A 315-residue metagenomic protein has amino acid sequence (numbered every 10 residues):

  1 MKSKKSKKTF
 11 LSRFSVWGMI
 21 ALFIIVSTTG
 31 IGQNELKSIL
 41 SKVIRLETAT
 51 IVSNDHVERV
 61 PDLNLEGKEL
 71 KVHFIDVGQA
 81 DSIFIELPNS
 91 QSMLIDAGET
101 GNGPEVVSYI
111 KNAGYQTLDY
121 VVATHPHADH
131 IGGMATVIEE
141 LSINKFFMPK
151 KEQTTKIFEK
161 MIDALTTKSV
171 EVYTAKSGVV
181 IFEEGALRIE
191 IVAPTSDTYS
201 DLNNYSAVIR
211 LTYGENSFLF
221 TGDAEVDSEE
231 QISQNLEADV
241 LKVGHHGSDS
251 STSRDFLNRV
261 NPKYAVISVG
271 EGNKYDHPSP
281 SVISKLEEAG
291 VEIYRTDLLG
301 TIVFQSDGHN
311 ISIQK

Functional and structural regions predicted by a protein language model:
K2-K315: Non-globular, low-confidence helical/coil segments that flank catalytic cores
